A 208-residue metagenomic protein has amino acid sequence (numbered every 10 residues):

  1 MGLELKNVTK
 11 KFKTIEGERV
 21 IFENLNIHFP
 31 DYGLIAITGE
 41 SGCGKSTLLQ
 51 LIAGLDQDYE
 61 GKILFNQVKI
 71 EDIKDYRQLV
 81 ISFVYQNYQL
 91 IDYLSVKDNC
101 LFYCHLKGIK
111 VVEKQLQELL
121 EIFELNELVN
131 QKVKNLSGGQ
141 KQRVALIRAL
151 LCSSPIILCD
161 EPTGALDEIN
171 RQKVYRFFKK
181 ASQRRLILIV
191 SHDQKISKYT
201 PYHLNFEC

Functional and structural regions predicted by a protein language model:
M1-L5, K10-N24: A short, flexible loop at the N-terminus of ABC-type nucleotide-binding domains that lies
A53: Helix-to-loop junction immediately C-terminal to a conserved catalytic motif
G61-E71: Conserved ABC transporter NBD signature motif
K69-S82, A181: ABC ATPase NBD coupling module
E113-L128: Conserved ABC ATPase "signature" region
K132-L136, Q140: Conserved ABC ATPase signature
I157-D160: Catalytic Walker B motif of ABC-type/P-loop ATPase nucleotide-binding domains
